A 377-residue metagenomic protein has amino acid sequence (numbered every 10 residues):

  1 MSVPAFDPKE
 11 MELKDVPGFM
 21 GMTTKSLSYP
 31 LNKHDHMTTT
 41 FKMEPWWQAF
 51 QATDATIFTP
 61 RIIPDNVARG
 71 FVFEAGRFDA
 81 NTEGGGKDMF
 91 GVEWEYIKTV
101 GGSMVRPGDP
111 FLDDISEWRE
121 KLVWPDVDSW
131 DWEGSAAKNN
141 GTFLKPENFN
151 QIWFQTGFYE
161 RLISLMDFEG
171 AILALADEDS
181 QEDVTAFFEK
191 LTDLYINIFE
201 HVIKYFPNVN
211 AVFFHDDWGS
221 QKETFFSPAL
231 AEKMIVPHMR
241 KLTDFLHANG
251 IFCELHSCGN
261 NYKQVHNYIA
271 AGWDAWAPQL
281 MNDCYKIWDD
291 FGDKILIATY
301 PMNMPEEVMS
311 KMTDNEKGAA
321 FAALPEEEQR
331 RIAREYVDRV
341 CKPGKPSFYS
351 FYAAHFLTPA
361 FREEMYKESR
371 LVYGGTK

Functional and structural regions predicted by a protein language model:
M1-A52, K87, K121-K377: Active-site loop segments of alpha/beta catalytic cores
Q51-E74: Short, basic/low-complexity N-terminal boundary segments at the transition from targeting/disordered tails
A55, K98-V100, P301-N303: A broadly conserved detector of short glycine/acidic/proline-rich loop/turn motifs that flank catalytic sites and bind
F58, W94, G101-G102, F158-E160: Short, acidic Gly/Pro/Ser/Thr-rich loop/turn segments
I62-D65, E83, K98-V100, P107 (+2 more regions): Short aromatic-enriched loop/helix-cap "lid" or pocket-rim segments at secondary-structure transitions that line
R69-K87: Short acidic, Pro/Gly- and aromatic-enriched capping/linker segments at domain boundaries
T82-V127, E133, P146-W153: A contiguous, low-structure linker/loop signature
